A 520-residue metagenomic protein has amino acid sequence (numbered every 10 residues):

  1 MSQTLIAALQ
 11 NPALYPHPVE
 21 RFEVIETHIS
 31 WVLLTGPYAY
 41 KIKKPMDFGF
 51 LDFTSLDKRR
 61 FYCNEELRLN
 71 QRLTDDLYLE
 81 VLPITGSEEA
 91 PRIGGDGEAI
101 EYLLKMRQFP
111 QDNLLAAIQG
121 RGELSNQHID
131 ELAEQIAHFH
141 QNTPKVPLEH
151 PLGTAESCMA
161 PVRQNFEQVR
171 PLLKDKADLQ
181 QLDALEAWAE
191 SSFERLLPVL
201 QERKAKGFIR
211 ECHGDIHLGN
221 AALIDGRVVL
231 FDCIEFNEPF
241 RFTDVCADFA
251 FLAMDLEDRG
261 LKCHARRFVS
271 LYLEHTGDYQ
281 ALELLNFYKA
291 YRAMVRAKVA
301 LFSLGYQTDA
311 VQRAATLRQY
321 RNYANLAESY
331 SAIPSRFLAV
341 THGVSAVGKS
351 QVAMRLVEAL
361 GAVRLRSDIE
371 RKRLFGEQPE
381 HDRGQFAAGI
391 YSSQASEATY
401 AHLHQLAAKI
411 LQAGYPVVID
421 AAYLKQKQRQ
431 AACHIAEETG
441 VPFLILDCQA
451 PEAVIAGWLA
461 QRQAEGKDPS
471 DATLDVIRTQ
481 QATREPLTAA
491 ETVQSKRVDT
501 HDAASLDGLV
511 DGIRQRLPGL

Functional and structural regions predicted by a protein language model:
M1-K105, P110, L114, I224-V228: Conserved NTP-binding catalytic cores of kinases and kinase-like/nucleotidyltransferase enzymes across multiple kinase
F50-D57, P91-D96, L104-L218, A222-F337: ATP-dependent phospho-/nucleotidyl transfer catalytic cores
T341: Hydrophobic anchor at the beta1->P-loop junction of P-loop NTPases
K349: Conserved lysine of the Walker
V352: Hydrophobic positions on the alpha1 helix immediately C-terminal to the Walker A/P-loop
V357-Y415, G457: Conserved substrate/cofactor phosphate-moiety recognition/catalytic segment in nucleotide-dependent phosphotransferases
T439-L459: Conserved phosphate-donor/acceptor-positioning beta-strand/loop module used by diverse small-molecule
Q461-V510, L517-L520: Small-molecule kinase domains that catalyze NTP-dependent phosphoryl transfer to phosphate-bearing small molecules
